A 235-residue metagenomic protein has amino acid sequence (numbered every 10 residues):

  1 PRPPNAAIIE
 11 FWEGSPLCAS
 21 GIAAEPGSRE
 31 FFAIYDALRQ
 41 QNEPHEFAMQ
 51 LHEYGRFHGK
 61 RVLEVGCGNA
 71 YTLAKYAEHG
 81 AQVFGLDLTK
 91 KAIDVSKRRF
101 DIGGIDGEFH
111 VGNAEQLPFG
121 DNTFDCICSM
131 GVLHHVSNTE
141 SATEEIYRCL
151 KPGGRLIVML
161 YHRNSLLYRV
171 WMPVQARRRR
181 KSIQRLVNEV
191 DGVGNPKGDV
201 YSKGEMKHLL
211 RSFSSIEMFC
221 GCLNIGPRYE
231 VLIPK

Functional and structural regions predicted by a protein language model:
P1-A33: N-terminal, positively charged/glycine-rich alpha-helical extensions of SAM-dependent methyltransferases
E30-K60: Conserved alpha-helix/loop element of class I SAM-dependent methyltransferases that forms part of the SAM/SAH-binding
R61-L63, N69-Q116: Class I SAM-dependent methyltransferase SAM/SAH-binding core
E115-C126: A short acidic, Gly/Pro-enriched loop at the edge of an enzyme's catalytic core that lines a small-molecule cofactor
C126-S137: A short SAM/SAH-binding and catalytic strip from SAM-dependent methyltransferases
E140-P152: A short glycine-rich, Lys/Arg-flanked "PGG" loop and its adjoining helix->strand segment in the class I
R155-S182: Conserved class I S-adenosyl-L-methionine
P173-R178, S182-D191, N195-D199, K203-K235: A C-terminal cap/extension of S-adenosyl-L-methionine-dependent methyltransferases that defines the acceptor-substrate
